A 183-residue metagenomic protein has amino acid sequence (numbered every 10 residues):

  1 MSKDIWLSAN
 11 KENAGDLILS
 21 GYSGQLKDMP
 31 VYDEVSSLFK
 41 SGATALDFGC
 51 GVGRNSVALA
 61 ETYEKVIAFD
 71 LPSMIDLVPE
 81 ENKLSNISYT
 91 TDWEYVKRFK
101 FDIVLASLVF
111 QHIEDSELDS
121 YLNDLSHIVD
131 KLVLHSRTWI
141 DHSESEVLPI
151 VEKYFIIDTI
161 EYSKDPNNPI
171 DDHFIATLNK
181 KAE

Functional and structural regions predicted by a protein language model:
M1-G42, F48-V96, I113-S120, D124 (+1 more regions): Class I (Rossmann-like) S-adenosyl-L-methionine-dependent methyltransferase catalytic domain, capturing the SAM-binding
A43, D102, D130: Conserved acidic residues
F99: Active-site charged/polar residues at nucleotide-handling catalytic sites that mediate phosphoryl, nucleotidyl
L105: A conserved beta-strand element that flanks and buttresses the S-adenosyl-L-methionine
L108-V109: Short catalytic micro-motifs in class I SAM-dependent methyltransferases
